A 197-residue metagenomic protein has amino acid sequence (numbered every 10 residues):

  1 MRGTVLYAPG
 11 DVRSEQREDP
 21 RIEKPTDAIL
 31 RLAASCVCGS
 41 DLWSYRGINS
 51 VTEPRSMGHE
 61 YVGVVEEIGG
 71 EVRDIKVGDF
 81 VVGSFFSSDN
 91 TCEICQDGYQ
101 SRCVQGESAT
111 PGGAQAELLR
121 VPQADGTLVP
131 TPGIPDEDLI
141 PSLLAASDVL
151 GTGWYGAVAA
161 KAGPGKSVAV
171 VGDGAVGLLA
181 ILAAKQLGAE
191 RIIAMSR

Functional and structural regions predicted by a protein language model:
M1, G165-K166, E190: Nucleotide donor/acceptor-binding cores
I22-S35, I48-E93, G112, P132-P135: Glycine-rich beta-strand-centered segment in the early N-terminal region that forms part of a ligand/cofactor-binding
S40-R46: Cytochrome P450 core scaffold surrounding the K-helix E-X-X-R motif and the conserved "meander" helix-loop region
D89-V171: NAD(P)H dinucleotide-binding glycine-rich loop of Rossmann-like/cofactor-binding domains, especially the beta1-alpha1
V170-D173, K185-R197: Adenosine-nucleotide cofactor-binding segment
G177-L178: N-terminal Rossmann-fold NAD(P) dinucleotide-binding loop
